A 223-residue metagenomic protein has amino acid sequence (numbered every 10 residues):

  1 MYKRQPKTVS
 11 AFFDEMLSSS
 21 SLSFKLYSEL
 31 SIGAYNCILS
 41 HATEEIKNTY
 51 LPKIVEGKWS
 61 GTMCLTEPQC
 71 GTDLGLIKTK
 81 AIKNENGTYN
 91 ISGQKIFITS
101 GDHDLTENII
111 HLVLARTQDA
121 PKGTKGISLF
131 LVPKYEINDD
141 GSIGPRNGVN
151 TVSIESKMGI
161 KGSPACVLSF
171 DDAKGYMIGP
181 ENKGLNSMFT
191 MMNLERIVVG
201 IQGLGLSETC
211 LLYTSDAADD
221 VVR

Functional and structural regions predicted by a protein language model:
M1-Y2, Y213-R223: Single conserved hydrophobic/aromatic residue that forms the stacking wall/gate of nucleotide- or nucleobase-binding
K3, D14-S23, L30-N36, T62-C64 (+5 more regions): Glycine- and acidic
K3-N48, P52, E56, L105-I110 (+1 more regions): Internal helix-loop-helix
I38-K83, I96-F97: Gly/Pro-rich turn-and-neighbor structural signature
T88, S92-R146: A short core secondary-structure module
I143-S169: Flexible, small-/acidic-enriched active-site or ligand-binding loops
D171-S187: Long, acidic (Asp/Glu-rich), low-complexity accessory segments flanking structured domains
G205-L206: Mobile "lid/hinge" segments at catalytic clefts and subdomain interfaces of large enzymes
